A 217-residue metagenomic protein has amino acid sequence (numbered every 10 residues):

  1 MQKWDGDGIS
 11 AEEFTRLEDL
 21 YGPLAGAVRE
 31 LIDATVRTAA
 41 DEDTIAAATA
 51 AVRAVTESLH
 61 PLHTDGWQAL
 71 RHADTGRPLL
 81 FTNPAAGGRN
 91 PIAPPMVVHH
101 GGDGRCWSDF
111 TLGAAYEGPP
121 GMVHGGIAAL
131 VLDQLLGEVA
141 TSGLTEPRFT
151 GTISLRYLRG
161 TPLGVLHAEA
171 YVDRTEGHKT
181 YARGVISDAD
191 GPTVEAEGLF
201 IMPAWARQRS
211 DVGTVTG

Functional and structural regions predicted by a protein language model:
M1-G66, A73, T161-P162, D173-G217: HotDog/MaoC-like acyl-thioester-processing domains
W4, G8-T15, L135-H167: Hydrophobic beta-strand-centered segment that forms part of the acyl-chain substrate-binding groove
D43-E117, M122: Long amphipathic N-terminal alpha/beta scaffold segment
H99-G101, L158, Y171-T175: Short beta-strand micro-motifs enriched in acidic
D103-R105, V123-E146: Active-site helix/loop of acyl-thioester processing domains in fatty-acid/polyketide metabolism, spanning hotdog-fold
D103-W107, V165, K179: A generic structural signal for beta-strand entry/edge sites
